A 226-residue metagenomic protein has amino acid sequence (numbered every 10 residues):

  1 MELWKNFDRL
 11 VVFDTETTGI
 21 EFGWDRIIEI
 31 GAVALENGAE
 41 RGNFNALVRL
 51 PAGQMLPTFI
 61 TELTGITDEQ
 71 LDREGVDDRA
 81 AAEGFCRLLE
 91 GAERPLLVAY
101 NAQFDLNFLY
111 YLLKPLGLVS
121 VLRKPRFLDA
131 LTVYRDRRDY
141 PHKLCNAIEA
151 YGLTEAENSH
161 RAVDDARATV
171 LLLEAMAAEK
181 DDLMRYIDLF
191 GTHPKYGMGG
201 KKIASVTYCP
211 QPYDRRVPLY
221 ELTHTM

Functional and structural regions predicted by a protein language model:
M1-E2, L171-M226: Acidic two-metal-ion nuclease catalytic site recognized across multiple nuclease folds, prominently DnaQ/RNase D-T
M1-P115, V121-K124, N146-E157: Conserved non-catalytic scaffold segment of RNase H-like nuclease domains
T17-G19, T132, A168: Short, glycine/acidic-enriched loop or turn micro-motifs at the edges of active sites
L109, V133, T169-L173: Buried hydrophobic packing segments
R126-H142: Short alpha-helix plus adjacent loop in nuclease-associated cores
F127, A150, H160, D164: A contiguous pocket-lining binding segment that forms or flanks enzyme active sites
A156, R161-A162, D181-R185: Short, charged, surface-exposed loops that flank catalytic or proteolytic processing sites
R161-A175: Acidic, divalent-metal-coordinating active-site segment for phosphoryl/phosphodiester hydrolysis, typified by short
